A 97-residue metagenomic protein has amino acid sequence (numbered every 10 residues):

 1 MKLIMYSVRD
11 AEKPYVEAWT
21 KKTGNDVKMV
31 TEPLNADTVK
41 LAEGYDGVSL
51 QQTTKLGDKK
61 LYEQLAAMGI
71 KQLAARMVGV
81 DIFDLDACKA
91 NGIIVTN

Functional and structural regions predicted by a protein language model:
M1-Y45: N-terminal glycine-/charge-rich "phosphate-binding" loop or analogous flexible N-terminal tail
D46-N97: Phosphate/diphosphate ligand-binding glycine-rich loop within oxidoreductases
